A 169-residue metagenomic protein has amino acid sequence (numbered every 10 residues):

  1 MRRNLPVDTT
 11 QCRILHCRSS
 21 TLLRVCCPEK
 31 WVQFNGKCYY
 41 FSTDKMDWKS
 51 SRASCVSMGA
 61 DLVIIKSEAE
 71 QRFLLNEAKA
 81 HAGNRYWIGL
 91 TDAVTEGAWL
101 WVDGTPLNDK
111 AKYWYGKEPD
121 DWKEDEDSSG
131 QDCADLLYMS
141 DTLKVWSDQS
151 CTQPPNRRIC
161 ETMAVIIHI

Functional and structural regions predicted by a protein language model:
M1-I169: Extracellular, disulfide-bonded carbohydrate-recognition/adhesion ectodomains, dominated by C-type lectin-like domains
